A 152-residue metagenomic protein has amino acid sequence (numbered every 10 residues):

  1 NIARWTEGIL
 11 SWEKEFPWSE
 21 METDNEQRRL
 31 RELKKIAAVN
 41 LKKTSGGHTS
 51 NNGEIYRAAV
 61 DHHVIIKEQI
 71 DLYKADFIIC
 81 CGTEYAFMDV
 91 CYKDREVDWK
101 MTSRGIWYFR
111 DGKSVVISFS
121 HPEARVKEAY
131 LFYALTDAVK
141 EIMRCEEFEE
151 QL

Functional and structural regions predicted by a protein language model:
N1-Y73, F77, T83-Y85: A polyanion-binding, active-site-adjacent surface
G53-K67, A86-L152: C-terminal capping/extension of enzyme domains
